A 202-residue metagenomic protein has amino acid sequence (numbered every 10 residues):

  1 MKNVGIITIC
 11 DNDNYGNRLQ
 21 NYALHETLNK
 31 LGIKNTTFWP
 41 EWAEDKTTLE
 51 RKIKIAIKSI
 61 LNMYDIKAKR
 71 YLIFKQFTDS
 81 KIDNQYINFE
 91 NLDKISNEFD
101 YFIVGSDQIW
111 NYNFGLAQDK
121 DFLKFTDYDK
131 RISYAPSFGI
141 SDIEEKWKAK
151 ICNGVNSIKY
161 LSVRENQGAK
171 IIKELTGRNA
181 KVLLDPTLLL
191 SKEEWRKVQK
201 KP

Functional and structural regions predicted by a protein language model:
N3-Y15, L19-N153: Aromatic- and Gly/Pro-rich donor/ligand-binding loops that form nucleotide- or phosphate-bearing donor binding pockets
Q85-I95, F99, A135-P202: A nucleotide-sugar donor-handling region in carbohydrate enzymes
